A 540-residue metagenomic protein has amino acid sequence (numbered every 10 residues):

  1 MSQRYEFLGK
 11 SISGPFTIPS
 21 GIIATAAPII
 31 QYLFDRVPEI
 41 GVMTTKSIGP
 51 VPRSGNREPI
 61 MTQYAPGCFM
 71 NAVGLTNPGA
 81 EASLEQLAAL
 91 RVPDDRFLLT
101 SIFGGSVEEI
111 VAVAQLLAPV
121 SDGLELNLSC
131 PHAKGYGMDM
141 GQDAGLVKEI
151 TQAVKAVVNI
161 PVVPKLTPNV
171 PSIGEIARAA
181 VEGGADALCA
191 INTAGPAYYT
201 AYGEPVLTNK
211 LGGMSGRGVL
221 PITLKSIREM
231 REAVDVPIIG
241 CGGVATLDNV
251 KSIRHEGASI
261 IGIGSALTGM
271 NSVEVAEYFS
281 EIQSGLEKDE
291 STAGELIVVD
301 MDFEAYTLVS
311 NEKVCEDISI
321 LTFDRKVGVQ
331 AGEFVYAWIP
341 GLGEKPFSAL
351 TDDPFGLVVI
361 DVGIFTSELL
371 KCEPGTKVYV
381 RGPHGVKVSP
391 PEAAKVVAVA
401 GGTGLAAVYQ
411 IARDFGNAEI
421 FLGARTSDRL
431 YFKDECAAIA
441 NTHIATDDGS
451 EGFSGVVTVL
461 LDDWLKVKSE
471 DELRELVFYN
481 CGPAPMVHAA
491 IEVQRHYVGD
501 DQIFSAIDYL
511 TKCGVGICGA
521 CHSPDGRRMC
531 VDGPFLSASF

Functional and structural regions predicted by a protein language model:
M1-L98, G104-G105: N-terminal capping/small domains of soluble enzymes
A27-D35, E108-A118, V170-G183, R231-V234 (+2 more regions): Catalytic cores of alpha/beta
T45-P50, N127-K134, A187-A197, G243-Y278 (+1 more regions): Glycine-rich phosphate-binding active-site loops on the catalytic face of alpha/beta enzymes
G55-P66, Y199-G212, R254-H255, I260 (+2 more regions): C-terminal helical cap(s) of enzyme catalytic domains, especially alpha/beta-barrels
F69-A72, P131-G145, I176-V236, E274 (+1 more regions): Glycine/Thr-rich beta-alpha phosphate-binding loop at enzyme active sites
D300-Y379: Ferredoxin-reductase
I364-T511: FNR/FR-type flavoprotein reductase catalytic core
P485-E492, H496-Y497, F504, G519-F540: Iron-sulfur (Fe-S) cluster-binding segments and ferredoxin-like electron-carrier domains, especially [2Fe-2S]
